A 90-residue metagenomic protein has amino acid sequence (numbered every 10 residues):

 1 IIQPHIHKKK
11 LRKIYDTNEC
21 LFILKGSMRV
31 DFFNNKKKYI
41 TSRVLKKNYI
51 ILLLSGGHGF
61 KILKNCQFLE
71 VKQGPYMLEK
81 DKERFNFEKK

Functional and structural regions predicted by a protein language model:
I1-P4, E88-K90: Transition-metal
I1-Q3, K25-R29, G74: Short, charged/polar surface micro-motifs in flexible loops or helix N-caps
I2-Q3, K9-K10, N48-G59, Y76: Histidine-centered metal-chelating micro-motifs
P4, V30-D31, L52-L53, H58-L63 (+1 more regions): Short beta-strand His + acidic residue motifs that chelate non-heme Fe in jelly-roll/DSBH and cupin folds
H5-C20: A short beta-loop-beta micro-motif enriched in histidine and acidic residues
D16-N34: Glycine- and acidic-residue-biased ligand/ion/polar-headgroup-sensing regions
N34-S55: Short acidic-glycine-tyrosine-enriched beta hairpin
G59-K90: Double-stranded beta-helix
